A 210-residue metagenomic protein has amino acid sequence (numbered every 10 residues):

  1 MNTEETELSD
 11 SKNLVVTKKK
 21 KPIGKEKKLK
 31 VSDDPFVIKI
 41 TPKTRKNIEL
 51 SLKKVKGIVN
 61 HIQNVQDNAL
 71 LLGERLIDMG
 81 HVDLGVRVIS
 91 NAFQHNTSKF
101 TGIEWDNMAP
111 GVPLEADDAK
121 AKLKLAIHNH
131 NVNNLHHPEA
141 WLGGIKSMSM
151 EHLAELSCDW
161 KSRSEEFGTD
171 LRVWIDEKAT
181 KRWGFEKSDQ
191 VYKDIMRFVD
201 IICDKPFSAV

Functional and structural regions predicted by a protein language model:
N2-V210: Metal-dependent phosphohydrolase cores
